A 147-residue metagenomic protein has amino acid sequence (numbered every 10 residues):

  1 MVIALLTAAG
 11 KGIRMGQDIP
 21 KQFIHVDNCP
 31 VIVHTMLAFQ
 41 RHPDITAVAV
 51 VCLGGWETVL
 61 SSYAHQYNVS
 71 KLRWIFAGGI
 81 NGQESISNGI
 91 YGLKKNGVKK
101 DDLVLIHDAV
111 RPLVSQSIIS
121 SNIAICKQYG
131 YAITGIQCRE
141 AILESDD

Functional and structural regions predicted by a protein language model:
V2-T58: N-terminal glycine-rich phosphate-binding loop and ensuing alpha1 helix
A8-G10, R14, V26, F76-A77 (+2 more regions): Short glycine/serine/threonine-biased micro-segments
G10, D18-K21, K71, D108-A109 (+1 more regions): Residue-level signal for pocket-adjacent positions within structured domains
Q17-P20, L37, S61-A64, S117-I119 (+1 more regions): Short amphipathic alpha-helical segments
K21-H25, Y67, S121-I123: Glycine-rich, phosphate-binding/catalytic loops in enzymes
V26, V51-G54, I80, A109 (+1 more regions): Conserved residues at beta->alpha junctions
V33-D101: Conserved N-terminal catalytic core of the sugar/cofactor nucleotidyltransferase
W74, N81-D146: Conserved beta-loop-beta/alpha segment of the NTase-like Rossmann-fold superfamily that binds/positions NTPs
